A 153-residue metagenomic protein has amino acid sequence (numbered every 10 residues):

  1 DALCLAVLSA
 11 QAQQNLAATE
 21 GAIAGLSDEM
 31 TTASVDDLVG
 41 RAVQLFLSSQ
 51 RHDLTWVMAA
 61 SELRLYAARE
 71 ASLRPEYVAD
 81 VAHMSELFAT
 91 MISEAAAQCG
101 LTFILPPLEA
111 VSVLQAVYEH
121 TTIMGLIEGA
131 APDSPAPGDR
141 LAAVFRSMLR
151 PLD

Functional and structural regions predicted by a protein language model:
D1-C4: Short amphipathic alpha-helical segment with a characteristic S/N-K-E followed by hydrophobic residues
A6, Q13, A17-T55, P107-L114: Hydrophobic alpha-helical connector segments
L16, R51-S61, A71-Q98, E109 (+2 more regions): Amphipathic alpha-helical packing segments from all-alpha helical-bundle domains
L26, R64-A68, T121, G125-G129: Secondary-structure edge/capping motif, primarily at the C-terminal ends of alpha-helices and the immediately following
D36-V43, S85, A89, P135-R146: Hydrophobic core segments within long, regular secondary-structure runs in both alpha- and beta-rich folds
Q44-R51, M58-R69, M148: Helix-loop "lid/cap" segments that line or gate small-molecule binding pockets
R74-P75, A95-D153: Hydrophobic/aromatic-rich alpha-helical bundle segments in the mid-to-C-terminal region
